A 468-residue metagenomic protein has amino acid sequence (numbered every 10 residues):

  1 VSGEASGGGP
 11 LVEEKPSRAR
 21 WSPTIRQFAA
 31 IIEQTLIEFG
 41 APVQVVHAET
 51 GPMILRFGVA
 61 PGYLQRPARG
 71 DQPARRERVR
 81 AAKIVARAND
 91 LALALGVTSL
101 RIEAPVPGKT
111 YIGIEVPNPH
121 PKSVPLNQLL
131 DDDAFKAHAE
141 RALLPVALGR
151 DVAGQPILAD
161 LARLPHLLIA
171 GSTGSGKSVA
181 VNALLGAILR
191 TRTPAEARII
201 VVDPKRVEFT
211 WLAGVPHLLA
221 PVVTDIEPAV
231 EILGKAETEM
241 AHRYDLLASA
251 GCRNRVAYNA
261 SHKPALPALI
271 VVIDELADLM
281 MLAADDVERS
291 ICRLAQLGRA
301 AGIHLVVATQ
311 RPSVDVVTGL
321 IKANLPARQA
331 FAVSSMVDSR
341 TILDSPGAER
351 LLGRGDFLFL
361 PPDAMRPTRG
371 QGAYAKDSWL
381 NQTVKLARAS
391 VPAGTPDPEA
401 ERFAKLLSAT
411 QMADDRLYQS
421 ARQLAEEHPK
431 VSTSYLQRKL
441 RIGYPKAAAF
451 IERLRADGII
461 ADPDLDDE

Functional and structural regions predicted by a protein language model:
V1-G7, S17, I54-G58, Q65-P67 (+13 more regions): P-loop NTPase catalytic phosphate-binding loop
V1-H47, R56-R69, N118, V124 (+2 more regions): Charged, low-hydrophobicity low-complexity segments
R20-F28, V79-K83, R87, A180 (+1 more regions): Short amphipathic alpha-helical segments
F28-L36, A81-S99, L184-G186: Short, non-transmembrane amphipathic alpha-helical segments
F39-E49, T98-P105, A197-R198: Short beta-strand elements
R438: Alpha-helical residues within the helix-turn-helix
